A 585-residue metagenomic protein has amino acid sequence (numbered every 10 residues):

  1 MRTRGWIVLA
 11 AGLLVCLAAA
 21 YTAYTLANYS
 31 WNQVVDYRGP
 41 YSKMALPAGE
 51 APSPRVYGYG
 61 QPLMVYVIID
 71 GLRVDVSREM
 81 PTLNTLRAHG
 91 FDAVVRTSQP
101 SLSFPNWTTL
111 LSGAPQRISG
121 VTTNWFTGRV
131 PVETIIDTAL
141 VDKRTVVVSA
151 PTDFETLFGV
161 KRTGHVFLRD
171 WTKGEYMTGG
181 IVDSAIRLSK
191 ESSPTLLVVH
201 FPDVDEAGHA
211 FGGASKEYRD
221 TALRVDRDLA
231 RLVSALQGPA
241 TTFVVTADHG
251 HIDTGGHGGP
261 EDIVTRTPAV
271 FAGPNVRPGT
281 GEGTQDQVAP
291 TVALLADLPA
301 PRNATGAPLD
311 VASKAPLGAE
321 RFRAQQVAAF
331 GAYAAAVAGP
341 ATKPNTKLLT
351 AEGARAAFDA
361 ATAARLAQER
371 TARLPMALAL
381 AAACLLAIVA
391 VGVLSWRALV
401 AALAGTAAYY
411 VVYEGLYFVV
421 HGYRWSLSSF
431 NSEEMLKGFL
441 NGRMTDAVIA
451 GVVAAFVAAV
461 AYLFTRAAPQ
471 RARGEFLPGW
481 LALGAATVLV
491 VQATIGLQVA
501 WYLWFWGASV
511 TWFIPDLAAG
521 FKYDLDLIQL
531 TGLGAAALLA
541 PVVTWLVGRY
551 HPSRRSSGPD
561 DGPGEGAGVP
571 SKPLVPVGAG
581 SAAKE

Functional and structural regions predicted by a protein language model:
M1-P62, P552-G580, E585: N-terminal secretory/membrane-targeting segments
W31-P47, V56-L63, I69-S193, V288-L295 (+1 more regions): Active-site-proximal alpha/beta segments of enzymes that process anionic O-linked groups
V65-Y66, T82-L83, D220-I263, A269-V270 (+2 more regions): Metal-dependent active-site segment of extracytoplasmic phospho-/sulfohydrolases and closely related
Y66-I68, L196-H200, V244: Structural motif
T156-K161, K190-R231: Active-site His/acidic residue clusters
R219, N275-G283, L298: Active-site rim elements
K314-C384: Phosphate/adenylate-binding glycine loop and adjacent helical scaffold
R370-E585: Alpha-helical transmembrane segments of integral membrane proteins
